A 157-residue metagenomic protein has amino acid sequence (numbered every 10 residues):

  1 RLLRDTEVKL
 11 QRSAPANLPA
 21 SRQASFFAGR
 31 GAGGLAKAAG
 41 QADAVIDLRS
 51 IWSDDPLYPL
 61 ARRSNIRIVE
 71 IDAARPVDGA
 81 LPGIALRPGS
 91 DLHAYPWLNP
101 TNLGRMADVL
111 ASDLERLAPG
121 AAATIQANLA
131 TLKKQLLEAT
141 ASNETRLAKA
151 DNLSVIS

Functional and structural regions predicted by a protein language model:
R1-S157: Extracytoplasmic metal-acquisition and chelation regions
